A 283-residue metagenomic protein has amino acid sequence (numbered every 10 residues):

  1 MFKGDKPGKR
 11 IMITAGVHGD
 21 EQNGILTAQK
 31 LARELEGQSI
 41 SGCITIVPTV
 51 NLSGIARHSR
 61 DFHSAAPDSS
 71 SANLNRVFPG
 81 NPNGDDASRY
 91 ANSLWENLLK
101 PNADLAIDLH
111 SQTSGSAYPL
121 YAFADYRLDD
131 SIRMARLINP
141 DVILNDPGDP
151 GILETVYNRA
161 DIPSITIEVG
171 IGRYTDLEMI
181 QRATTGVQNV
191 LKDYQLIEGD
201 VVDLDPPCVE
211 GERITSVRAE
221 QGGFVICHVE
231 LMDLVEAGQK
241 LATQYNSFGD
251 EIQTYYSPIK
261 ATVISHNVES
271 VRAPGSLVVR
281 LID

Functional and structural regions predicted by a protein language model:
M1-D283: Structured catalytic-domain cores with a bias toward divalent-metal coordination
